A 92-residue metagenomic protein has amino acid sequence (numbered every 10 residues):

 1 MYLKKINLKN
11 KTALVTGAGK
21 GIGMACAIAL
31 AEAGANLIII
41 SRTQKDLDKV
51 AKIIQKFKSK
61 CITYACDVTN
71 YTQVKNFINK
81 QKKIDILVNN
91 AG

Functional and structural regions predicted by a protein language model:
M1-K11: Flexible N-terminal pre-Rossmann segment of NAD(P)-dependent oxidoreductases
T12, G17-G21: Conserved glycine-rich cofactor-binding loop
T12, N36, K60-I62, K83-D85: Structural signature of beta-strand start/N-cap positions in the alpha/beta core of ABC transporter nucleotide-binding
T16, I84-G92: Rossmann-fold scaffold of SDR-type NAD(P)-dependent oxidoreductases
L30: Aromatic pocket-lining residues of Rossmann-like dinucleotide-binding sites
A35-K49: Conserved glycine-rich Rossmann-like NAD(P)H-binding loop of the short-chain dehydrogenase/reductase
K45, Y64-N76: The beta1-alpha1 cofactor-binding region of Rossmann-like NAD(H)/NADP(H)-dependent oxidoreductases
